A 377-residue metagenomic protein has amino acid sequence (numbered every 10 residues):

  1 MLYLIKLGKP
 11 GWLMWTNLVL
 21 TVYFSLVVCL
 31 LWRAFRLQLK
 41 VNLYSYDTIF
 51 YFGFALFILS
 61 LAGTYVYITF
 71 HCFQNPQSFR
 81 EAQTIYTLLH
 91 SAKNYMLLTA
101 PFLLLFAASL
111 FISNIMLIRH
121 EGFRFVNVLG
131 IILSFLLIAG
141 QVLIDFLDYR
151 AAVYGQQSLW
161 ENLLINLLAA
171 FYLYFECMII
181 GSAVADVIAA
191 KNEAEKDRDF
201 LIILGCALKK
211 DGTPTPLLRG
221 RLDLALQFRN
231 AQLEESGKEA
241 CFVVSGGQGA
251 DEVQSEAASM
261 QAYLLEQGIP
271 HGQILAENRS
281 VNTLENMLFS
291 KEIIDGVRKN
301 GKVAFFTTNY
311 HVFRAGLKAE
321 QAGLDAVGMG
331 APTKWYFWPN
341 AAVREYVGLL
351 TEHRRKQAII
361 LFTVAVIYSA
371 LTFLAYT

Functional and structural regions predicted by a protein language model:
M1-E195, G296-K302, F306-T377: Extended hydrophobic blocks
A169, A183-A341: A structural signal for short, hydrophobic/glycine-enriched beta-strand patches
